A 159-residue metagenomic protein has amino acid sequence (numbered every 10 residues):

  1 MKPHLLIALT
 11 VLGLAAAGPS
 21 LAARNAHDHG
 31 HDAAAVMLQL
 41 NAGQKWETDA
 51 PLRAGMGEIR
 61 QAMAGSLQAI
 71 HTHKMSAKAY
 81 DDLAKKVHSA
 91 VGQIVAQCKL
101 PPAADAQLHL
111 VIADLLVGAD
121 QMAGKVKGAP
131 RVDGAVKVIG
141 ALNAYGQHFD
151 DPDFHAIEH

Functional and structural regions predicted by a protein language model:
M1-A8: Bacterial N-terminal signal peptides that target proteins for export
A8-L14: Hydrophobic helical h-region of N-terminal Sec-dependent signal peptides in bacterial secretory/periplasmic proteins
A17-P19: N-terminal signal peptide c-region/cleavage motif recognized by signal peptidases
A23-M75, F154-I157: Immediate post-signal-peptide N-terminus of mature secreted/exported proteins
T48-G55, I59, S76, Y80-L83 (+3 more regions): Amphipathic alpha-helix face/heptad-repeat signature
D81-A96, D114: Short N-proximal segments of mature Sec-exported proteins
A90-H109: Short, solvent-exposed, charged loop/turn and helix-capping segments that join or cap alpha-helices on peripheral
L108-H159: Helix-rich interaction surfaces within compact, conserved domain-sized segments that mediate assembly or partner
